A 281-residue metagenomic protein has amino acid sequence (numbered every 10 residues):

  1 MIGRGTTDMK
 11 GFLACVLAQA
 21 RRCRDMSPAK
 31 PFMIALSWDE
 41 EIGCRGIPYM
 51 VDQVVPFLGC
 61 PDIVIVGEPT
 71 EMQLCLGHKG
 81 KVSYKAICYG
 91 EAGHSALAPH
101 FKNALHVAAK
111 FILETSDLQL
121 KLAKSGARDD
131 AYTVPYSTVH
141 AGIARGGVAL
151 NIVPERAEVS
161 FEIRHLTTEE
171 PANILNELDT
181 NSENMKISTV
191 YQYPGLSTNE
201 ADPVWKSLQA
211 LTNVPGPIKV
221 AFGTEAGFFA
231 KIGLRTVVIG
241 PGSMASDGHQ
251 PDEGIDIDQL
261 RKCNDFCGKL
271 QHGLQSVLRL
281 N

Functional and structural regions predicted by a protein language model:
M1, P31, K186-S188: Short, basic/glycine-rich phosphate-binding loops at helix/coil junctions that contact nucleotide phosphates
M1-C15, H94: Glycine/serine-rich anion-binding loops at beta->alpha junctions that coordinate negatively charged ligand groups
I2, I65, H140: Conserved Rossmann-like nucleotide-binding pocket used by diverse enzymes that bind dinucleotide cofactors
D8, E40-E41, E68, E162 (+2 more regions): Acidic active-site catalytic centers that drive phospho-/nucleotidyl reactions and related ester hydrolyses
M9, L13-S83: Acidic/histidine-rich catalytic neighborhood of metal-dependent amide-processing enzymes
L76, S83-N281: Metal-dependent amide/peptide-bond hydrolase catalytic core, centered on the "pita-bread" metallohydrolase fold
